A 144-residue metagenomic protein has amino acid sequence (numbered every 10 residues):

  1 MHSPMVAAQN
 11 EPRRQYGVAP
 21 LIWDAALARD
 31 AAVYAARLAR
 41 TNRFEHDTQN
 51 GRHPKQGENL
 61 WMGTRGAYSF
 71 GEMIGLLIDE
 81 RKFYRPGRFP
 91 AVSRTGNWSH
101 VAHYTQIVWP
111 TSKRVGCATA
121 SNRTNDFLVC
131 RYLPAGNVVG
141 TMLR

Functional and structural regions predicted by a protein language model:
M1-T41: A short alpha-helix/helix-coil micro-patch that ends at or immediately precedes a cysteine
V6, H46, A135-N137: Compositionally biased, low-complexity segments enriched in small residues
Q9, E45-D47, G51, H103: Histidine-centered active-site/metal-ligand motif
D24, N50-H53: Short, glycine-/polar-rich solvent-exposed loops and beta-turns at beta-strand/coil boundaries
H53-R144: A well-ordered secondary-structure block
